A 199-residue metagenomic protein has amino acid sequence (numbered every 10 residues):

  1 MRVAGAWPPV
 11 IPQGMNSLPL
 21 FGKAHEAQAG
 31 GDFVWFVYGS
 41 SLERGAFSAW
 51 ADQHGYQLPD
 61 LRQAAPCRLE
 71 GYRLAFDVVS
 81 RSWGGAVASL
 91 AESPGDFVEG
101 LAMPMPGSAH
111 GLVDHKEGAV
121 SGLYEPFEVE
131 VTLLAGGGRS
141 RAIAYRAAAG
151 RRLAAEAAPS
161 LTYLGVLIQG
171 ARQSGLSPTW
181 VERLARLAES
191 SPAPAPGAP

Functional and structural regions predicted by a protein language model:
G5-W7, P12-P199: Glycine-aromatic micro-motifs
